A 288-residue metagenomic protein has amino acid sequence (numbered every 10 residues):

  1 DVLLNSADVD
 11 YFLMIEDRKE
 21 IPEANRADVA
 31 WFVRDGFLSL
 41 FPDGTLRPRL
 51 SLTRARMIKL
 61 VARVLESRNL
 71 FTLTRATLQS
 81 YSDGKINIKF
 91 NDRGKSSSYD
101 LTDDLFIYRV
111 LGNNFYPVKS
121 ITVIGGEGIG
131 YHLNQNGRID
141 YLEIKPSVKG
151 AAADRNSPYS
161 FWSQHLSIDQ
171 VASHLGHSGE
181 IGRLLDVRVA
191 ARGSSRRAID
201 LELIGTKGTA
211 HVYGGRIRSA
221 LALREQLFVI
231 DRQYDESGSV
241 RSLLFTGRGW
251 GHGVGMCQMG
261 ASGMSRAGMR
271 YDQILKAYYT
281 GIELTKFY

Functional and structural regions predicted by a protein language model:
D1-L4, V33-L38, A62-L70, G176 (+3 more regions): Sec-exported extracytoplasmic/periplasmic mature domains
D1-R26, L38-R54, R63-G112, I144 (+2 more regions): Feature responds to low-complexity, polar/acidic, surface-exposed segments characteristic of secreted/exported proteins
G36-S39, I129-H132: A short, conserved structural fragment
R54, I124-E127, L201: Short, flexible surface segments
G112-G130: Short nucleic-acid-contacting surface segments enriched for D/E, G, S/T with interspersed K/R
T122-V123, Y131-L142, V148-K149: Short, charged beta-turn/beta-strand-edge "cap" motif at the junction between a beta-strand and an adjacent loop
D140-Y288: Mid-to-C-terminal functional-domain signal that highlights helix-capping/loop sites within ligand-binding modules
